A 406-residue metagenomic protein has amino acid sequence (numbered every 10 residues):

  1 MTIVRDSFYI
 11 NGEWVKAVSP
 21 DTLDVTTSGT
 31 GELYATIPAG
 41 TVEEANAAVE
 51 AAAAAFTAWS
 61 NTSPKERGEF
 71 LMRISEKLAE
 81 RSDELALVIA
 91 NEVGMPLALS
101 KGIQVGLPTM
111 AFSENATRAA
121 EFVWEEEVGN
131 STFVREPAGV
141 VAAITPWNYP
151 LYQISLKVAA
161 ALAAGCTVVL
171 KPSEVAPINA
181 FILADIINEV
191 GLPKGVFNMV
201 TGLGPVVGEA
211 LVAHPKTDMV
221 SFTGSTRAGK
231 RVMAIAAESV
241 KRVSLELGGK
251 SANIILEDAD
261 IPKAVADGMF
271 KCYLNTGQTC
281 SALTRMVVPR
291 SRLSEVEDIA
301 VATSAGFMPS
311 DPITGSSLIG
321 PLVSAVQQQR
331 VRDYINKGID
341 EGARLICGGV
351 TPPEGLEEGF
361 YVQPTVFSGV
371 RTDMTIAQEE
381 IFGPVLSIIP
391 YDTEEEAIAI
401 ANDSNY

Functional and structural regions predicted by a protein language model:
M1-N91, P262, I339, Y391: Short, structured beta/alpha segment
G31, R67, I89, F112 (+9 more regions): Residue-level signal for inorganic ion chemistry
E44, V206-V207, E396: Short acidic active-site motifs
V49-E50, E69-D83, M95-F122: Long amphipathic alpha-helix in the N-terminal Rossmann-like dinucleotide-binding domain of NAD(P)-dependent
R73-K77, R81-E84, I182, I186-L192 (+5 more regions): Generic non-transmembrane alpha-helical segments
W124-K263, Y391: Rossmann-like NAD(P) dinucleotide-binding subdomain of oxidoreductase/dehydrogenase enzymes
M219, R227-R371, T393-E395, A399-I400: ALDH superfamily catalytic-core signature
G359-V362, E379-V385, S404-Y406: Conserved glycine-rich beta-strand-loop-beta hairpin in the small C-terminal domain of fold type I
